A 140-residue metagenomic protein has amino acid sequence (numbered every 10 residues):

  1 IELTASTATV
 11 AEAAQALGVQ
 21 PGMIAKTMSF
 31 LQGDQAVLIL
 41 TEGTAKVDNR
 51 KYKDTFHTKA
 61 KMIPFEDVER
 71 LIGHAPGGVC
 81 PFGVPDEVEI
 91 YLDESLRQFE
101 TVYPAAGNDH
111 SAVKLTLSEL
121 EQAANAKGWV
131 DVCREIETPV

Functional and structural regions predicted by a protein language model:
I1-V140: Extended, low-hydrophobicity, polar/charged segments
